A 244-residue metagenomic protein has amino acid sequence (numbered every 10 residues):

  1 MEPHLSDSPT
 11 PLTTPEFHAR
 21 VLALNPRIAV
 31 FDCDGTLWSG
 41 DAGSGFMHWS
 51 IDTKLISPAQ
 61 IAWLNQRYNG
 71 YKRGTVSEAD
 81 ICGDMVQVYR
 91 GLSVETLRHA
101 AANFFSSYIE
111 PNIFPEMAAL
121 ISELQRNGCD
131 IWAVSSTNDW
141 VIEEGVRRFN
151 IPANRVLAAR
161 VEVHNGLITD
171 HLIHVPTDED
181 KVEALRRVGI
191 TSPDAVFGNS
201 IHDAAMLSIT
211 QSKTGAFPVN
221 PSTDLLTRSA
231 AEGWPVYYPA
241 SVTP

Functional and structural regions predicted by a protein language model:
E2-T13, A19-I28, R98-W132, S136-P244: C-terminal cap/substrate-recognition subdomain and adjoining C-terminal extension of metal-dependent phosphatase-like
P15-A19, A23, P58-G70, T227: Polar/charged alpha-helical tracts
P26-G43, L207: Asp-based phosphoryl-transfer active-site loop
D32, D84, V156: Residue-level signal for pocket-adjacent positions within structured domains
G35, G74, G166-L167: Detector for glycine-centered tight turns/loop "hinges" at secondary-structure junctions
A42-E123: A metal-dependent, Asp-based hydrolase signature
